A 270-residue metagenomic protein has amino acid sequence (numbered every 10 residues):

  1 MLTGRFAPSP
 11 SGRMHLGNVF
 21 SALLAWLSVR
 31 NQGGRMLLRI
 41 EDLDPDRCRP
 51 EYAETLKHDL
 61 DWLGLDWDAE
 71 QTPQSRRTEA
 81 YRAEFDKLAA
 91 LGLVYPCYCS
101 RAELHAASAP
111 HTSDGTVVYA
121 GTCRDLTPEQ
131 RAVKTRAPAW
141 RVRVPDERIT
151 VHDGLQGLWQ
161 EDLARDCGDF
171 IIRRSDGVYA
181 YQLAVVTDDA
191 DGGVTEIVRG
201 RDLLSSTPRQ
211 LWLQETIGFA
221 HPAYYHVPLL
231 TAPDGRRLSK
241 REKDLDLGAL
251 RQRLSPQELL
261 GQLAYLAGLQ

Functional and structural regions predicted by a protein language model:
M1-R13, N31-M36, R131-V133, E147-I149 (+1 more regions): Non-catalytic terminal extensions that flank enzyme cores
M1-T112, R201-D202, P208-F219: N-terminal Rossmann-like or analogous alpha/beta NTP/dinucleotide-binding catalytic cores that position adenine
Q32-G33, G64-W67, S100, D169-I171 (+4 more regions): Short, surface-exposed, polar/charged, turn-prone segments marking secondary-structure boundaries
H58, A83, A106, D125 (+2 more regions): Charged/polar, solvent-exposed surface patches and flexible loops
A80, E103, V118, E258-L259: Exposed alpha-helical structural elements
L93, H105, A139-R141, A267-Q270: Polar, glycine-rich mid-to-C-terminal structural blocks that act as macromolecule-binding/assembly scaffolds
A102-S239, D246-L250: Active-site cores that bind ATP or allylic diphosphates and position pyrophosphate for catalysis
